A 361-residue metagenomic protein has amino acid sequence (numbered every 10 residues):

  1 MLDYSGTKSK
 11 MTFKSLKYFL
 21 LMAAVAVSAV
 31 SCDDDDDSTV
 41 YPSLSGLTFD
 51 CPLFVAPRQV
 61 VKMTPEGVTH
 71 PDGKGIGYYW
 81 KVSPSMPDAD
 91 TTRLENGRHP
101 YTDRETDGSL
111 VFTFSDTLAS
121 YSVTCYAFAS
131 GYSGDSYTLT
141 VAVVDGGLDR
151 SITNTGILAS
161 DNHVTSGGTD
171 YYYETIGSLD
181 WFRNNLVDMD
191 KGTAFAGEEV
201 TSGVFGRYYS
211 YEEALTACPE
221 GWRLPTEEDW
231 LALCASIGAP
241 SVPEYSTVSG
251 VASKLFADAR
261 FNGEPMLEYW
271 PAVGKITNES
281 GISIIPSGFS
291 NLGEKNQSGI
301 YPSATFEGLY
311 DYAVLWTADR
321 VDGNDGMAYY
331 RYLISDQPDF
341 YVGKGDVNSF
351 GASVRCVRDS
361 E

Functional and structural regions predicted by a protein language model:
L2-G6, V25-F54, Y132-N162, C356 (+1 more regions): Bacterial Sec-dependent N-terminal signal peptides
Y4-L20: Bacterial N-terminal signal peptides that target proteins for export
T64-G73: Acidic, Ser/Thr
Y78-W80: Short beta-strand elements bearing conserved aromatic residues within extracellular beta-rich modules
V82-F112: Surface-exposed, flexible coil segments in extracellular/virion-facing regions
A119-V123: Exposed beta-strand face motif in extracellular beta-rich ectodomains
A127-A129: Conserved structural position at the C-terminal beta-strand of extracellular beta-sandwich adhesion modules
G147-E361: Conserved positions within compact, well-structured domain cores
